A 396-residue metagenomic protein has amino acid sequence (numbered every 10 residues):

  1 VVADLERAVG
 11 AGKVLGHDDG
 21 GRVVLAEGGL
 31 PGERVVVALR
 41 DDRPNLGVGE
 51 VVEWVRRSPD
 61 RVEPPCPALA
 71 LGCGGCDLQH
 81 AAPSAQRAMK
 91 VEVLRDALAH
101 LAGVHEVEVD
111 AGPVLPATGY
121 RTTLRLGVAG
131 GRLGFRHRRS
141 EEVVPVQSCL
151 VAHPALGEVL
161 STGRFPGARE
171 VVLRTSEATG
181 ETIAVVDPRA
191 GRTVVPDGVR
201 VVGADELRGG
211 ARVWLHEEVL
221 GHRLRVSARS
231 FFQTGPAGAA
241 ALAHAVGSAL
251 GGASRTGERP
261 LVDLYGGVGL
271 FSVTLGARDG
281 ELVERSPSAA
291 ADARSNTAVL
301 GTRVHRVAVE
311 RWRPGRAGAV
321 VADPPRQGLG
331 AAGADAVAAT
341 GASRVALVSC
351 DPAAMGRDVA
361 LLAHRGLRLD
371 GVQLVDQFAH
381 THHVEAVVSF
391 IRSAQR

Functional and structural regions predicted by a protein language model:
V1-D335: Accessory RNA-recognition modules of RNA-modification enzymes
H305-I391: S-adenosylmethionine
S393-R396: Rossmann-like AdoMet/SAM-dependent catalytic core
